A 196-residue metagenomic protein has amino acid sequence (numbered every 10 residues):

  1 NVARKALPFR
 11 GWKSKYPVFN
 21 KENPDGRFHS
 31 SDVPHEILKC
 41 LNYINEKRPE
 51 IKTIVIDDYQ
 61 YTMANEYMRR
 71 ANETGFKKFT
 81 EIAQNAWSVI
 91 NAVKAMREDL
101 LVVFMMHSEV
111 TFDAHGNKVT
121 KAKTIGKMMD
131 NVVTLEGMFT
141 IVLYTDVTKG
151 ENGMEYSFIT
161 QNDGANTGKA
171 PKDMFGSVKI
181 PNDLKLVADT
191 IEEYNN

Functional and structural regions predicted by a protein language model:
N1-I54, Y61: Conserved P-loop
W12-K15, D99, F139: A generic structural signal for alpha->beta connector loops
L41, I90, A188-I191: A generic alpha-helix structural signal
Y43, T62-N65, M96, M138 (+1 more regions): Conserved, well-folded catalytic cores of nucleic-acid-processing and energy-transducing macromolecular machines
T53-T134: P-loop NTPase motor core
V102-P181: Phosphate-binding/switch region of NTP-binding enzymes
K179-N196: Charged phosphate-binding loop/patch that engages nucleotide di/tri-phosphates or the phosphate backbone of nucleic
